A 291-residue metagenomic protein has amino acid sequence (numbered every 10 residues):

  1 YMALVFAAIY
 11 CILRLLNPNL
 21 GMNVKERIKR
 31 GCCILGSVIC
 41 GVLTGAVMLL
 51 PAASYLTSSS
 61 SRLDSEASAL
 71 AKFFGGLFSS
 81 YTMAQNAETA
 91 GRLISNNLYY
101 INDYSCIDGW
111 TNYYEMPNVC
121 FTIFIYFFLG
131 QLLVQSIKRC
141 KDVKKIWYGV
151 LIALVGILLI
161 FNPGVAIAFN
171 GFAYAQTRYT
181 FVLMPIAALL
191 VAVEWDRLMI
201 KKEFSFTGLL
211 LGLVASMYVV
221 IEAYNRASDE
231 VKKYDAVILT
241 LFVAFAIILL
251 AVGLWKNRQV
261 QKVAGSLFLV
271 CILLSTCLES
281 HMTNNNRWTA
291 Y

Functional and structural regions predicted by a protein language model:
Y1-L4, N23, R27-L35, M116 (+4 more regions): Hydrophobic, aromatic-rich alpha-helical transmembrane segments and their membrane-interface anchor motifs
A3-A7, I34-A46, I152, G156 (+2 more regions): Alpha-helical transmembrane spans of integral membrane proteins, capturing the lipid-embedded, hydrophobic core of TM
A3-V42, A52, F245-L249: Perimembrane helix-loop-helix junctions
I9-M22, G130-D142, F161, A192-I200 (+1 more regions): Structural signal for the C-terminal ends of transmembrane alpha-helices and the immediately following loop
L13-N17, S60-A69, V252-W255, L278: Anion-coordinating catalytic cores for phosphoryl-, nucleotidyl-, and glycosidic chemistry
L15-N23, A53, T57-S61, K141 (+4 more regions): Transmembrane helix-loop junctions in multipass membrane proteins, especially transporters and channels
G31, T44-R139, V143, Y148 (+5 more regions): Periplasmic/ER-lumenal interhelical loops and adjacent helix-loop junctions in multi-pass membrane proteins
W147-Y291: Contiguous transmembrane helix-bundle modules in multi-pass membrane proteins
